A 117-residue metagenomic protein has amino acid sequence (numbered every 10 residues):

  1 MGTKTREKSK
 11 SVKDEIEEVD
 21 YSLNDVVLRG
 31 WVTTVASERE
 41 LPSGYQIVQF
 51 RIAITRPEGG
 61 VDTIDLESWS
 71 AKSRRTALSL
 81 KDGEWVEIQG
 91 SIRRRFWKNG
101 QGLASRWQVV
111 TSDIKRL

Functional and structural regions predicted by a protein language model:
G2-L117: Single-stranded nucleic acid-binding surfaces, predominantly the OB-fold ssDNA-binding core
